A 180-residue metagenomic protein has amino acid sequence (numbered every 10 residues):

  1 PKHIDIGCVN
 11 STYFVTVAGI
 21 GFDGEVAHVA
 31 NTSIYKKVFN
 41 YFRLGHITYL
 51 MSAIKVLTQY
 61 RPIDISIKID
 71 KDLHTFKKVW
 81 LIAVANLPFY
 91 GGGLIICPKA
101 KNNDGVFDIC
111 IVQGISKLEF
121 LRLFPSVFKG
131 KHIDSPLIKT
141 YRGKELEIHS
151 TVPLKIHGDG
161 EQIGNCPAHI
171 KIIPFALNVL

Functional and structural regions predicted by a protein language model:
P1-K78: Catalytic core of DAGKc-family lipid kinases
V9, A27-V29, V84, V112 (+1 more regions): Short beta-strand-to-turn element immediately C-terminal to the catalytic PLP-Schiff-base lysine in fold type I
G19, L81-C97, Q162: Glycine-rich phosphate/pyrophosphate-binding beta-alpha loops
D23-V26, T75-K77, Y90-G93, K117-F120: Short acidic/glycine-rich loop or secondary-structure boundary segments that cap or lie
A27, V84-Y90, I173-L177: Short, surface-exposed linear segments at secondary-structure transitions and domain or protein termini
I34-I47, L87, G92, P98-L118: Gly/Ser/Thr-rich active-site loops/lids in small-molecule metabolic enzymes that frequently grip phosphoryl groups
I69-K71, F76, K101-L180: ATP/nucleoside-binding phosphotransfer catalytic cores, i.e., glycine-rich phosphate-binding loops
